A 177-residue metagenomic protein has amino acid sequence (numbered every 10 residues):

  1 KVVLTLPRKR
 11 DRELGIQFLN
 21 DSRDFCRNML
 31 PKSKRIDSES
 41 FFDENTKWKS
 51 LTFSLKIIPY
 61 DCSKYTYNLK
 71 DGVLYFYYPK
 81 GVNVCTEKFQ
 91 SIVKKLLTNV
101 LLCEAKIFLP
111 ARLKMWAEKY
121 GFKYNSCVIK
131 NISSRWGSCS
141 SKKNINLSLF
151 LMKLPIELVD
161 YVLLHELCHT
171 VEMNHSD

Functional and structural regions predicted by a protein language model:
K1-Y161, T170-D177: Active-site-proximal or metal-binding-adjacent scaffold patches in catalytic folds
E166: Walker B catalytic acidic pair
